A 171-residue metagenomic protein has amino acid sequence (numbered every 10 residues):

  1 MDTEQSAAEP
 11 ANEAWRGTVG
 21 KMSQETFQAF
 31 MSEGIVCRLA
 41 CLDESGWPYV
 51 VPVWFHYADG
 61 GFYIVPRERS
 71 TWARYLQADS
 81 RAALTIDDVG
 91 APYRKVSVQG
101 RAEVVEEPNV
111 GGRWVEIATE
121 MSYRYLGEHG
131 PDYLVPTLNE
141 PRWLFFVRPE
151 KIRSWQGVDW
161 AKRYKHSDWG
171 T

Functional and structural regions predicted by a protein language model:
M1-M22, Y93-T171: Charged, gly/pro-rich active-site loop segments
A29-F30, L76: Soluble sensory domains of the PAS superfamily and closely related sensory modules
S32-G34, V50, L138-R142: Short gly/pro-enriched beta-turn/loop segments at secondary-structure junctions
G34-E68, R74, A82-D88, K95-V98: Short beta-strand segments
D79: Acidic-histidine catalytic/liganding microenvironments
